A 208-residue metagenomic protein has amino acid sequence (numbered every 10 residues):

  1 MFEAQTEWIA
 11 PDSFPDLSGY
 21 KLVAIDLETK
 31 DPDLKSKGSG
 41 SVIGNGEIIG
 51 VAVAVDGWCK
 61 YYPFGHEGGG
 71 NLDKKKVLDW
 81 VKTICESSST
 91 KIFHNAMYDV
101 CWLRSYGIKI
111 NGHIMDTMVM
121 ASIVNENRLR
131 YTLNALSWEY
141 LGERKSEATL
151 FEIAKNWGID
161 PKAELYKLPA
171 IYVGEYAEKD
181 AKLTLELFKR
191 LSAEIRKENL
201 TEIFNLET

Functional and structural regions predicted by a protein language model:
M1-K35, G44, V77: N-terminal accessory regions of nucleic-acid-interacting proteins
M1-T6, G44-R196, L206-E207: Active-site-proximal helix-loop-helix substrate-binding element of RNase H-like nuclease domains
T29-D33, I195-T208: Common nucleic-acid-contacting/processivity interface regions adjacent to the catalytic cores of nucleic-acid enzymes
D33-L34, G38, V53, G57: Glycine/alanine-rich phosphate-binding loops at beta-alpha junctions
K37-S39, N71-L72: Flexible coil/linker segments and helix-coil junctions enriched in charged and small residues
